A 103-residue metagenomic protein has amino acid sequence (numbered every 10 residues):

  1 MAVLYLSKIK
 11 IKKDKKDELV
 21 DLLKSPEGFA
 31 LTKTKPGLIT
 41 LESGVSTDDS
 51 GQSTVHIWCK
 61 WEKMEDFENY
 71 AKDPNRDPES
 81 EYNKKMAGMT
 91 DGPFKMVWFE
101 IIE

Functional and structural regions predicted by a protein language model:
V3-K10, T40-D73: Short, well-ordered beta-strand segments in beta-rich or mixed alpha/beta enzyme and ligand-binding folds
K13-D14, P36: Short acidic-aromatic low-complexity motifs
D14-V20, D66-N69: Short, conserved charged micro-motifs
D17-L19, Q52, W98: Low-complexity, intrinsically disordered short peptide segments enriched in small/polar/basic residues
S25-I39, K60-V97: An amphipathic, aromatic/His-enriched active-site/gating alpha helix that lines ligand/cofactor pockets
F99-E103: Short hydrophobic/aromatic patches at helix-to-coil boundaries
